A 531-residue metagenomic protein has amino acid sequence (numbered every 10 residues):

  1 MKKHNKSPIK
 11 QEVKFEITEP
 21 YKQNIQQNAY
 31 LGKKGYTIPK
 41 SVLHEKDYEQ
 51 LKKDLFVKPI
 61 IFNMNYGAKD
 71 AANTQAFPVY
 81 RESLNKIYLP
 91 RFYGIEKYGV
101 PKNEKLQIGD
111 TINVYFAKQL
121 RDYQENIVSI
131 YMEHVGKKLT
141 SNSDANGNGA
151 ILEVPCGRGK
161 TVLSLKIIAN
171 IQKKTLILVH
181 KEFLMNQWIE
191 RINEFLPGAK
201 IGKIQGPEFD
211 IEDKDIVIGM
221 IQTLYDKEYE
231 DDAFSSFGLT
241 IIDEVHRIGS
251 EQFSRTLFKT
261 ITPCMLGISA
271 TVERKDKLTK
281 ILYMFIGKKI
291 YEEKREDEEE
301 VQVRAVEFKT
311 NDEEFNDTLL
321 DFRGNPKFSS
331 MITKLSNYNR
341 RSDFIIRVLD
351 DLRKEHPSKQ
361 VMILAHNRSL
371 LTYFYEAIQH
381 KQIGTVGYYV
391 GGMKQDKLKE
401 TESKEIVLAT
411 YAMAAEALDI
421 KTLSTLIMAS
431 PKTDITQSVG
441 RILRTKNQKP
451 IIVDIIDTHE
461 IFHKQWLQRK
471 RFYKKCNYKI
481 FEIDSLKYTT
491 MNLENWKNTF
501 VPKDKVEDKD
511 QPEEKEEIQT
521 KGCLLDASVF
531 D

Functional and structural regions predicted by a protein language model:
T140-I168: Walker A/P-loop
T161-L163, I168-E194, H366-L371: Conserved Walker A/P-loop ATP-binding site and its immediately adjacent core in helicase/helicase-like ATPase domains
I168, R323-I363, Y373-E376: Conserved interdomain hinge at the start of the Helicase C-terminal
N186, K200-E212, Y229, Q360-M362 (+1 more regions): Conserved helicase ATPase core of P-loop NTP-dependent helicases/translocases
G206-L239, S250-R255: Conserved helix/coil segment N-terminal to the catalytic DExD/H
G238, H246-A305, Y473: Post-DEXD/H (motif II) to motif III coupling segment of the RecA-like Helicase ATP-binding lobe
T271-V272, G387, G391-K479: Conserved RecA-like P-loop NTPase helicase motor core
I281-R304, F315, R444-D508: A conserved SF2-helicase RecA2
